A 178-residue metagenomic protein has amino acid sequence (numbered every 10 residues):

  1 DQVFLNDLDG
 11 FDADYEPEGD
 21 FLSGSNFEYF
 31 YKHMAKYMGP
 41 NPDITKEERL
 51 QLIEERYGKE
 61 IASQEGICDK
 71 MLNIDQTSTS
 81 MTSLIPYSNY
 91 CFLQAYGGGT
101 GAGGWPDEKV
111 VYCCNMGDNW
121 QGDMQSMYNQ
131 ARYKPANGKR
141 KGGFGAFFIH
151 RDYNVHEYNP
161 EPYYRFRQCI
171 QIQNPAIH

Functional and structural regions predicted by a protein language model:
D1-H178: Secreted glycan hydrolases and related glycan-binding modules that recognize and/or cleave
